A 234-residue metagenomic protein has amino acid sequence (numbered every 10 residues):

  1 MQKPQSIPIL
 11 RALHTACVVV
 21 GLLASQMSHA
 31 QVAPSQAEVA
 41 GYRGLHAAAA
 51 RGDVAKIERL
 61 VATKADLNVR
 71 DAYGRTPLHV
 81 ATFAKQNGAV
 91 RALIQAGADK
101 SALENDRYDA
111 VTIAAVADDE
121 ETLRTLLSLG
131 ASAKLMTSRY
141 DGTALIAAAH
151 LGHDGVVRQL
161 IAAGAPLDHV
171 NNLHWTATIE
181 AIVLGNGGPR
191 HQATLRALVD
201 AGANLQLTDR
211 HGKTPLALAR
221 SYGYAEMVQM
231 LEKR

Functional and structural regions predicted by a protein language model:
Q2, S28-T63, A72-R75, Q95 (+1 more regions): Intrinsically disordered, low-complexity regulatory segments in ankyrin-centric signaling systems
Q2-P4, A30-G44, A163, V183 (+4 more regions): Ankyrin-repeat-protein effector appendages
E38, D71, E104, T137-S138 (+2 more regions): Ankyrin repeat boundary/linker residues
G41, G74, R107, Y140-D141 (+2 more regions): Start-of-repeat signature of ankyrin repeats
A47-G52, V80-Q86, I113-D119, A147-H153 (+2 more regions): Ankyrin repeat A-helix N-terminal signature
D53-V61, Q86-I94, D119-S128, H153-I161 (+2 more regions): Ankyrin repeat structural motif
L67, K100, A133-K134, L167 (+1 more regions): Ankyrin-repeat inter-repeat connecting loop/turn
